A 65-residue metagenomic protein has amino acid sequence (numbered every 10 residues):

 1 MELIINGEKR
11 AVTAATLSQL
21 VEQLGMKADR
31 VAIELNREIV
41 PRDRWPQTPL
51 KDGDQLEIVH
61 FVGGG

Functional and structural regions predicted by a protein language model:
M1-G64: Ubiquitin-like/PB1-type beta-grasp interaction modules and other compact soluble beta-rich domains
